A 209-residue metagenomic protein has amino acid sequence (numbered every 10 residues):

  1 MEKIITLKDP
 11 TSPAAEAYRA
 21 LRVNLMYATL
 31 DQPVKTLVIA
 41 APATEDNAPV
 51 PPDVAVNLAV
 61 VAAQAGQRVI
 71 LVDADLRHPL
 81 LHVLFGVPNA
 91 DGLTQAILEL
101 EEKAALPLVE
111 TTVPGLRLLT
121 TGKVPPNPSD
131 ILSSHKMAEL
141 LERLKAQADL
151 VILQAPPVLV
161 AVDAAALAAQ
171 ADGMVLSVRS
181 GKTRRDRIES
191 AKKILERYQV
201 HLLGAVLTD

Functional and structural regions predicted by a protein language model:
M1-A48, A74, H78-L80, K182-D209: Short boundary/hinge segments that flank catalytic cores
L7, P13-V23, A62-T120, R184: Phosphate-binding loop that captures ATP/GTP phosphates
T29, A63-Q64, K145: Conserved ATPase "switch" residues in P-loop NTPase domains
T36-V38, R68-I70, L150-I152: Residue-level preference for the first positions of well-ordered beta-strands
N47-A48, L93-I97, N127-L132, V151-Q154: Short, flexible loop segments at the rims of nucleotide/cofactor-binding pockets, characterized by
V50, V54: Hydrophobic positions on the alpha1 helix immediately C-terminal to the Walker A/P-loop
A59, A63, A168: Gly/Ala-rich phosphate-binding loop of Rossmann-like dinucleotide-binding domains, activating on the conserved
S129-D209: Conserved catalytic-core segment of NTP-binding enzymes
